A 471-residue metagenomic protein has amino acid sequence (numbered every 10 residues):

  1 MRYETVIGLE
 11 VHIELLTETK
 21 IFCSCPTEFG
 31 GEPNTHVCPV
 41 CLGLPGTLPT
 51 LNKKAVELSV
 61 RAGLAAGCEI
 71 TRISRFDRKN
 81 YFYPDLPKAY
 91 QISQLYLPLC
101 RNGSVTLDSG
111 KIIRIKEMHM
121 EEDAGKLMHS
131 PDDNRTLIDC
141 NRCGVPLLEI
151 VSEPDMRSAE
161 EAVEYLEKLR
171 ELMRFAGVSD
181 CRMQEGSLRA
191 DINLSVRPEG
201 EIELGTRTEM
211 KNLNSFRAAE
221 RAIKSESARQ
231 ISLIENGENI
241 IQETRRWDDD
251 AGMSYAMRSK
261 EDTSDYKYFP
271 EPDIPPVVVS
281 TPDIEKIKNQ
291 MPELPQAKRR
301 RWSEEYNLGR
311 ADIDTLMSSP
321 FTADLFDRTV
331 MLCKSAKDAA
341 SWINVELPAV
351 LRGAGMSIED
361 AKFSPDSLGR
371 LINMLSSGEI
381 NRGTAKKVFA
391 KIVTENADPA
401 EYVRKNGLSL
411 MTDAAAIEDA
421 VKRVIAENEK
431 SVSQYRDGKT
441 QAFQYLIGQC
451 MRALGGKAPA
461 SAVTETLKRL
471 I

Functional and structural regions predicted by a protein language model:
M1, V330-A339, S377-I380, D437-Q441: Structural motif
M1-E293, E304, L308-R310, M331-S335: Basic, nucleic-acid-interacting segments
L16, N193, R197, A228 (+6 more regions): Amphipathic alpha-helical core segments of compact helical bundles
G186-P198, S303-D327, A336-A354, D366-L368 (+1 more regions): Core structural elements
R299-S303, D327-M331, P348, G369-S376 (+2 more regions): Amphipathic alpha-helical segments within well-ordered protein domains
I358-G369, N373, R382-R452: Strongly charged, low-complexity linkers/loops
